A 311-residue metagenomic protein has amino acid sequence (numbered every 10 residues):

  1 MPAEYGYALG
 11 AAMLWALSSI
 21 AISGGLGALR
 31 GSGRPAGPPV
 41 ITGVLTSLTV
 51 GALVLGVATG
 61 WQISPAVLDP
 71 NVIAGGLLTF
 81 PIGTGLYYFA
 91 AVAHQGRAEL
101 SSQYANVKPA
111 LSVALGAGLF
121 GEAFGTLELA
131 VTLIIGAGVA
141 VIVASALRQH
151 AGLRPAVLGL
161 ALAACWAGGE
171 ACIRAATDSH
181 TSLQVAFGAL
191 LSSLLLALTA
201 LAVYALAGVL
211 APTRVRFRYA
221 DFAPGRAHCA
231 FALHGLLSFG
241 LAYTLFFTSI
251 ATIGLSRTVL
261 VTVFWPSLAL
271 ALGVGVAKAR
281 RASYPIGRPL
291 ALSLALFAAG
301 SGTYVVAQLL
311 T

Functional and structural regions predicted by a protein language model:
M1-G37, T49, L53, H150-Q184 (+4 more regions): Glycine-/small-residue-enriched transmembrane alpha-helix faces in small-molecule transporters and effluxers
M1-W15, A66-T79, G121-G136, L160 (+2 more regions): Structural signature of hydrophobic alpha-helical transmembrane segments
A3-A11, T46-S47, G56-Y87, A105 (+4 more regions): Loop-to-transmembrane-helix transition segments
A16, I20, L77-G85, P109-A114 (+6 more regions): Hydrophobic/small/kink-forming positions within alpha-helical transmembrane segments of polytopic membrane proteins
G25, G43, A90-A91, G118-F124 (+5 more regions): Hydrophobic/aromatic residues within transmembrane alpha-helices of multi-pass small-molecule transporters
G31-P38, L86-Y104, D178-Q184, L245-F264: Structural motif at transmembrane-helix junctions in multi-pass transporters
L48-V54, Y104-G118, S192-L196, A242 (+1 more regions): Alpha-helical transmembrane segments of compact multi-pass small-molecule transporters, enriched in specific families
T49-L55, V113-A117, T126-S145, P285-Q308: Hydrophobic transmembrane alpha-helices of multi-pass small-molecule transport proteins
